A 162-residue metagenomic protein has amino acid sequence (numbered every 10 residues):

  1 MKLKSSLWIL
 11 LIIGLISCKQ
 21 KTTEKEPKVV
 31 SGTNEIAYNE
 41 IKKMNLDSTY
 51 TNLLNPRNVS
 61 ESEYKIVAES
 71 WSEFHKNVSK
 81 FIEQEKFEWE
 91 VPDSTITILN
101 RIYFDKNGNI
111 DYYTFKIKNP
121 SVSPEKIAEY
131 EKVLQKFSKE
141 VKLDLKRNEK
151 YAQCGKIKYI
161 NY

Functional and structural regions predicted by a protein language model:
M1-S31: Bacterial Sec-dependent N-terminal signal peptides
K19-Y162: Charge-biased low-complexity segments
